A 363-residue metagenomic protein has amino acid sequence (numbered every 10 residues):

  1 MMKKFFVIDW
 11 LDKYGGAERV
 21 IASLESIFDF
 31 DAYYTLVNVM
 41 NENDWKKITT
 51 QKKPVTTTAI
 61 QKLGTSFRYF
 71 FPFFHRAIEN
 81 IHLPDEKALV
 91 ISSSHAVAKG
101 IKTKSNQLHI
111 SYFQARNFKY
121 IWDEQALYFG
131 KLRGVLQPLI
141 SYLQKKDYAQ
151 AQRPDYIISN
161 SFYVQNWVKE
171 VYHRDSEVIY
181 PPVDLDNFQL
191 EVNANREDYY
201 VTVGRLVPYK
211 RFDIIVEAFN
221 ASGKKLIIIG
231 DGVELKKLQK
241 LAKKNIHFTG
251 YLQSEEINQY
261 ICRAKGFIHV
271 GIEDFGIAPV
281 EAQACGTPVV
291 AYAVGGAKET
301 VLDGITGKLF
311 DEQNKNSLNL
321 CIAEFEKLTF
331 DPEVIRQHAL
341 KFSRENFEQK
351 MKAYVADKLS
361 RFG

Functional and structural regions predicted by a protein language model:
Y33-K99: Active-site donor-binding segments of glycosyltransferases and PAPS-dependent sulfotransferases
A59-G64, K104-K145, V171, E177: Acceptor-binding helix/loop patch of EC 2.4 sugar-transfer enzymes, predominantly nucleotide-sugar-dependent
P84, F129-I157, Q165: Membrane-proximal helix-turn-helix segments that form the acceptor-binding/catalytic region of lipid-linked
Q189-K210, V216-I227: Conserved donor-binding/catalytic core segment of Leloir-type glycosyltransferases
K236-N258: Nucleotide-activated donor-binding/catalytic signature segment of Leloir-type glycosyltransferases, i.e., the conserved
C262-D274, T287: Acidic donor-binding loop of glycosyltransferase active sites
P288-Y292, V301: Short hydrophobic beta-strand element within catalytic cores of glycosyltransferases and related nucleotide-activated
Q313-N316, K327-G363: A charged, aromatic-enriched C-terminal amphipathic alpha-helix characteristic of glycosyltransferases across folds
